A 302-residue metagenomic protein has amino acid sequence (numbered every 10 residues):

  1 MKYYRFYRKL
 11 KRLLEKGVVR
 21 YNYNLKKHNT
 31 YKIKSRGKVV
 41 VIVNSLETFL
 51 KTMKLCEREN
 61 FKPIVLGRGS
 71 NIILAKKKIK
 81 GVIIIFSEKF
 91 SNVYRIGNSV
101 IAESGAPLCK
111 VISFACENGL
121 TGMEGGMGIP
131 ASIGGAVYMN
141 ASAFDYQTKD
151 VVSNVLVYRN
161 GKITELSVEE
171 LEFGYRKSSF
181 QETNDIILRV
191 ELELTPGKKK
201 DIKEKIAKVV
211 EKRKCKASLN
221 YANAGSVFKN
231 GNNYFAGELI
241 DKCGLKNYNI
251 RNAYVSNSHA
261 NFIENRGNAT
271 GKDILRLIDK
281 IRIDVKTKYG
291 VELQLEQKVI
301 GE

Functional and structural regions predicted by a protein language model:
K2-I133: Anion-binding (especially nucleotide phosphate/pyrophosphate-binding) glycine-rich loop and adjoining beta-alpha core
R20-Y21, N29, I72, Y158-D279 (+1 more regions): Phosphate/pyrophosphate- and phosphate-bearing ligand-binding catalytic cores of soluble enzymes
K34-S35, V39-L46, I73-S91, Y138-V168 (+1 more regions): Structural signature of FAD isoalloxazine-binding scaffolds in flavoprotein oxidoreductases
E59, L66-R68, V151, Y221-A222 (+1 more regions): Short, basic and Ser/Thr-rich N-terminal targeting/leader segments
N71-I73, C109, S132-N140, Y146 (+2 more regions): Short, electropositive, low-hydrophobicity segments enriched in small/polar residues
A106-C109, M139-A141, E170-Y175: Short acidic (Asp/Glu) patches
C116, M127, G134, Y138-M139 (+2 more regions): Core subunits and conserved enzymes of cellular information-processing and envelope-translocation systems across
